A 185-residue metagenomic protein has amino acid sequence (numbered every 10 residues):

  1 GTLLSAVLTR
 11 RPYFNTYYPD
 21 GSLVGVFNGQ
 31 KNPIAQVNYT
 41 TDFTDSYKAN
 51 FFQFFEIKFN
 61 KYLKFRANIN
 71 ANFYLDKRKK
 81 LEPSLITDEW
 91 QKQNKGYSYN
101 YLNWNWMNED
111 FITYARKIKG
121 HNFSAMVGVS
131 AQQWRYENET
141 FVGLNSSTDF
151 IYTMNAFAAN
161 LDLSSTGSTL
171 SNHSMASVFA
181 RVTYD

Functional and structural regions predicted by a protein language model:
G1-K48, R66-S177: Surface-exposed loop/interface segments of Gram-negative outer-membrane beta-barrel transport/assembly proteins
I57-L63, R116-K119, D185: Outer-membrane beta-barrel strand-turn architecture
V178-A180, Y184-D185: Glycine-rich, acidic and aromatic/proline-enriched surface loops and short helix-turn segments that act as binding
